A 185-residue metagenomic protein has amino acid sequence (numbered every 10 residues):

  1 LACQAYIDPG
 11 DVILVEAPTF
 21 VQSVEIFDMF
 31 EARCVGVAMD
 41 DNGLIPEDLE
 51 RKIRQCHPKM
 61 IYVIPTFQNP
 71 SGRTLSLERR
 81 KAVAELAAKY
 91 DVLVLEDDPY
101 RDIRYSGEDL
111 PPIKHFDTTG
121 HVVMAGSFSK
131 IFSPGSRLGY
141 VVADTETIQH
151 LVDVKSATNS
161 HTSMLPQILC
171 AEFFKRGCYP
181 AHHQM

Functional and structural regions predicted by a protein language model:
L1-Y90, D102-I103, E108-F116: Conserved core of the PLP fold type I
G10, K59, Y179-M185: Short, intrinsically disordered, charge-balanced linker/junction segments flanking boundaries in proteins
V37, Q68-S71, V154, T158 (+1 more regions): Conserved short-loop catalytic and cofactor-binding motifs
N42, L93, V141: Residues that recognize and position ribonucleotide moieties
I64, D98-Y100, F128: Short strand-turn motif at the edge of the Rossmann-like AdoMet-binding core
T118-Q184: Conserved core segment of the aminotransferase class I/II
